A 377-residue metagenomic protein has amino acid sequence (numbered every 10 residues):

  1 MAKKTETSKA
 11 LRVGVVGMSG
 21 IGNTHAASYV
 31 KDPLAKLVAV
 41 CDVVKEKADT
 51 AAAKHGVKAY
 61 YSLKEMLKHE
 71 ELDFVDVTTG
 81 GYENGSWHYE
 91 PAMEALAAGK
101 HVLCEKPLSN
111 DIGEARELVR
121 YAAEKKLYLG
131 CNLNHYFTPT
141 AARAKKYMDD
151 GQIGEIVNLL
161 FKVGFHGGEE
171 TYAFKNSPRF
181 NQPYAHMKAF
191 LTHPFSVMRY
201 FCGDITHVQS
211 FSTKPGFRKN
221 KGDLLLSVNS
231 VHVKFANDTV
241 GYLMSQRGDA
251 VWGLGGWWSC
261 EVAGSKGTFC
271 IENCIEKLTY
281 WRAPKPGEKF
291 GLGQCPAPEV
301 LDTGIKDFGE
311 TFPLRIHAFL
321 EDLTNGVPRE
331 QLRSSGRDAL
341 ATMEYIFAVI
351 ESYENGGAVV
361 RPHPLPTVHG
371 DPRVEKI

Functional and structural regions predicted by a protein language model:
M1-H55: N-terminal Rossmann-like dinucleotide-binding module
M1-S8, V15, G20, F74-T79 (+2 more regions): C-terminal helix-rich "cap/oligomerization" subdomain common to oxidoreductases
T50-V57, E117, Y121-A122: Short, conserved SAM-binding/catalytic segment of Class I S-adenosyl-L-methionine-dependent methyltransferases
V57-L63: Conserved SAM-binding strand-loop segment of SAM-dependent methyltransferases
F74, N84-Y136, G151: Beta-strand-loop-alpha-helix segment that lines the small-molecule cofactor/substrate pocket of alpha/beta enzymes
Y128, H135-D223, G356: Predominantly a Rossmann-like dinucleotide-binding segment in NAD(P)-dependent oxidoreductases
A189-W281, T311-P328, I346-V349, R361-I377: Contiguous beta-strand/loop segments that form the cofactor/metal-binding neighborhood of enzyme cores
G304-H317, S334: Active-site loop of classical SDR/Rossmann-like NAD(P)-dependent oxidoreductases, centered on the catalytic Tyr-X3-Lys
